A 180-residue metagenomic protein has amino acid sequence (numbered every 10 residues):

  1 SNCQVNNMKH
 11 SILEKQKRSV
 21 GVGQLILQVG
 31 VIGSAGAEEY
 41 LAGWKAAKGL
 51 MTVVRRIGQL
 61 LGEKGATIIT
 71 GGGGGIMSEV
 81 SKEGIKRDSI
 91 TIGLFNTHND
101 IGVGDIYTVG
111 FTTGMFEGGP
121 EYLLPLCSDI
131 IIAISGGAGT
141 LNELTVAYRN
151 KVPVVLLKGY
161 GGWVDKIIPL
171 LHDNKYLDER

Functional and structural regions predicted by a protein language model:
K9-L25: Short amphipathic alpha-helices and their capping/turn segments at secondary-structure boundaries
G23, M51-E63, G71-V146, N150 (+1 more regions): Acidic/glycine-enriched connector segments
G23-A47, G58, K64: Generic N-terminal amphipathic, Lys/Arg-enriched alpha-helix
V29, P169-R180: Amphipathic alpha-helical segments at domain termini/boundaries
W44, I69-G72: Metallocofactor- and cofactor-centric catalytic cores in central/energy metabolism, strongly enriched
K45-R56, E179-R180: Glycine-rich, flexible loop segments associated with nucleotide phosphate handling
V154-L156: Short hydrophobic beta-strand element within catalytic cores of glycosyltransferases and related nucleotide-activated
